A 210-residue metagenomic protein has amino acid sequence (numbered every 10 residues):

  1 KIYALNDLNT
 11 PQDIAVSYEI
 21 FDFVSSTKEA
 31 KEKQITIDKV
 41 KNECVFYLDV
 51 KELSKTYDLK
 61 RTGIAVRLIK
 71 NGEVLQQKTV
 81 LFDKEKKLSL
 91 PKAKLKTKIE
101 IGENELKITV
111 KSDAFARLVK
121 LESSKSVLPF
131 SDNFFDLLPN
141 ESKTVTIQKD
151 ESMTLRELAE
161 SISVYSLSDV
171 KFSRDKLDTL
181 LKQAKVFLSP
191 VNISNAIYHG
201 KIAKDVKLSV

Functional and structural regions predicted by a protein language model:
K1, A15, A30, E43-V45 (+4 more regions): Intrinsic-disorder/low-complexity, polar/charged segments enriched in Ser/Thr/Lys/Arg/Asp/Glu/Gln
K1-D7, K107-D113, Q148, S209: Short edge beta-strand/loop segments characteristic of extracellular beta-sandwich folds
K1-L5, F21-F23, L81-E103, K182-A203: Low-complexity, acidic Ser/Thr/Pro/Gly-rich terminal tails and inter-domain linkers that flank the onset of structured
D7-S26, K111-P129: Short acidic, flexible loop segments centered on an aromatic residue
P11-D13, L59-G63, S142, E157-A159 (+1 more regions): Extracellular Ig-like/FN3 beta-sandwich strand-entry sites
V16-L59, S126-T154: Intrinsically disordered, low-complexity Pro/Gly/Ser/Thr-rich segments with frequent PxxP/GP/PP motifs and embedded
C44-A93, D150-F187, A196: Terminal connector regions
I101-T144: Conserved, compact domain cores that house catalytic/ligand-binding motifs in diverse enzymes and effector modules
